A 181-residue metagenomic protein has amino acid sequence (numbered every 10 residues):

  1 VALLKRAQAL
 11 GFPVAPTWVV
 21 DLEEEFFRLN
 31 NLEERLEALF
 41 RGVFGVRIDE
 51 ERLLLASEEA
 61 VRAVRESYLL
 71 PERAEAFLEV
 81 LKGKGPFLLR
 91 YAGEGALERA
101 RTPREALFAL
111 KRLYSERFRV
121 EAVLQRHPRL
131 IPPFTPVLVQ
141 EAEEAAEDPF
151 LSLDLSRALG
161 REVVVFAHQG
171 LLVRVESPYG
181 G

Functional and structural regions predicted by a protein language model:
V1-E147, S152: N-terminal beta-alpha lobe that positions the nucleotide/phosphoryl donor in ATP/NTP-coupled carboxylate activation
Q8-G11, E162, G170-L172: Low-complexity, intrinsically disordered short peptide segments enriched in small/polar/basic residues
F87-Y91, E162-H168: Short, hydrophobic/proline-enriched secondary-structure or compact coil segments at domain edges
E147-V164: Conserved, well-ordered active-site substructure
A167-G181: Conserved catalytic alpha/beta cores of large enzymes that bind or transform nucleotide phosphates and polynucleotides
